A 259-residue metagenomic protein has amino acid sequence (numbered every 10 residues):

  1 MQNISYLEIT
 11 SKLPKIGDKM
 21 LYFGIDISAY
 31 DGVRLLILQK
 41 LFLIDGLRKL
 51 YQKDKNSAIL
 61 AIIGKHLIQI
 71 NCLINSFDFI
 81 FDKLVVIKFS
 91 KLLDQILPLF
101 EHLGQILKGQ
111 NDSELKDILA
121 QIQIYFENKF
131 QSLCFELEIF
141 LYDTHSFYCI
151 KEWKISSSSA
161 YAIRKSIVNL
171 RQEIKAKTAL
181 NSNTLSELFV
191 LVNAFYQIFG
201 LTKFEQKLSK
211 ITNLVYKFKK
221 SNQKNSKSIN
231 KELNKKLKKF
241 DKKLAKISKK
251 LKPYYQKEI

Functional and structural regions predicted by a protein language model:
M1-I259: Function-determining surface determinants
